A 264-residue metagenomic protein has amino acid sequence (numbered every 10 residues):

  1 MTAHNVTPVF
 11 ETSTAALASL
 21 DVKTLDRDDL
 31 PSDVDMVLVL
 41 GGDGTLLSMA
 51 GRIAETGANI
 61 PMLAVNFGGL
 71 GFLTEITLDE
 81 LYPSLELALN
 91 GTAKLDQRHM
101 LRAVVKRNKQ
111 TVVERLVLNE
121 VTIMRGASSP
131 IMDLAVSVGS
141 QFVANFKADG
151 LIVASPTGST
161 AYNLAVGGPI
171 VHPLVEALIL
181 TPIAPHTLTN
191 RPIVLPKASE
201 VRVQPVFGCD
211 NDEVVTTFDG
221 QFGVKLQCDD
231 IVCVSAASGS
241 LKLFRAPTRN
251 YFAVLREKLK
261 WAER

Functional and structural regions predicted by a protein language model:
M1-M36, L40, D79-K94, V105-R115: ATP/NTP phosphate-donor binding region
V39, L47, V153: Redox-cofactor binding/interface segments in oxidoreductases and associated redox assembly factors
V39-D43, G51-A54: N-terminal glycine-rich "phosphate-gripper" loop used for MgATP/nucleotide binding and carboxylate activation
G44-A50, T160-A165: Short glycine/serine/threonine-rich phosphate/pyrophosphate-binding segments that cradle anionic phosphate groups
G57-E75: Short, acidic/small-residue loops that bind anionic groups at enzyme active sites
G69-D149: Catalytic core of DAGKc-family lipid kinases
I123, G139-F142, N190-R264: ATP/nucleoside-binding phosphotransfer catalytic cores, i.e., glycine-rich phosphate-binding loops
Q141-T189: Gly/Ser/Thr-rich active-site loops/lids in small-molecule metabolic enzymes that frequently grip phosphoryl groups
